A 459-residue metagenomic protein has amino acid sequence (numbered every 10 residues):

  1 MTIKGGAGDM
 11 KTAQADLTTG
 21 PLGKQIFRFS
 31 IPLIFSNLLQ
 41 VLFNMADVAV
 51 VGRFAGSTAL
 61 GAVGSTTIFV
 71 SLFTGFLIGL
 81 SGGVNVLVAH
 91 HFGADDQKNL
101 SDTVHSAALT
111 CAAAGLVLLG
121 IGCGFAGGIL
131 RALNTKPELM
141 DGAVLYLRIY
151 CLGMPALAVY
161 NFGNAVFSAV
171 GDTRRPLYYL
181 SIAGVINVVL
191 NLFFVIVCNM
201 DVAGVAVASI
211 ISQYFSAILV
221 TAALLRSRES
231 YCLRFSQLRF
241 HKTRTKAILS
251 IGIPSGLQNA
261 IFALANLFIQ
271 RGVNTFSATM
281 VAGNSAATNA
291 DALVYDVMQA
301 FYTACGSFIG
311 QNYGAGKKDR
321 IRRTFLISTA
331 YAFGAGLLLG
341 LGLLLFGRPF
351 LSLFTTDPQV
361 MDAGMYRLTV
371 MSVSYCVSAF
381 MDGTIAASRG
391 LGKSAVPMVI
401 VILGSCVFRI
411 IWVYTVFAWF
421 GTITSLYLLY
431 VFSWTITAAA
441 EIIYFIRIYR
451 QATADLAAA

Functional and structural regions predicted by a protein language model:
M1-S30, V88-P155, V197-I253, I309-S374 (+1 more regions): Short alpha-helical transmembrane segments in multi-pass integral membrane proteins
L17-F54, I68-G83, L87, A112-L119 (+5 more regions): N-terminal transmembrane alpha-helices
R28-D47, I149, A183, S212-S216 (+4 more regions): Transmembrane helical elements of multi-pass membrane transporters/channels
L33, N37, A49, V86 (+15 more regions): Transmembrane alpha-helix boundary and packing residues in multipass membrane permease domains and related
L42-G61, L130-P137, F193-V202, A260-L293 (+3 more regions): Helix-terminus/linker motif at the lipid-water interface of multi-pass membrane proteins
L60-G120, L157-P176, Q270, G283-L341 (+2 more regions): Small-residue-rich hydrophobic transmembrane alpha-helices
L72-G75, N187-N191, A217-T221, L293-D296 (+3 more regions): Hydrophobic transmembrane alpha-helices of multi-pass small-molecule transporters
S81, Y150-S168, P176-G184, V205-V220 (+4 more regions): Short runs within selected transmembrane alpha-helices of multi-pass transporters and secretion channels
